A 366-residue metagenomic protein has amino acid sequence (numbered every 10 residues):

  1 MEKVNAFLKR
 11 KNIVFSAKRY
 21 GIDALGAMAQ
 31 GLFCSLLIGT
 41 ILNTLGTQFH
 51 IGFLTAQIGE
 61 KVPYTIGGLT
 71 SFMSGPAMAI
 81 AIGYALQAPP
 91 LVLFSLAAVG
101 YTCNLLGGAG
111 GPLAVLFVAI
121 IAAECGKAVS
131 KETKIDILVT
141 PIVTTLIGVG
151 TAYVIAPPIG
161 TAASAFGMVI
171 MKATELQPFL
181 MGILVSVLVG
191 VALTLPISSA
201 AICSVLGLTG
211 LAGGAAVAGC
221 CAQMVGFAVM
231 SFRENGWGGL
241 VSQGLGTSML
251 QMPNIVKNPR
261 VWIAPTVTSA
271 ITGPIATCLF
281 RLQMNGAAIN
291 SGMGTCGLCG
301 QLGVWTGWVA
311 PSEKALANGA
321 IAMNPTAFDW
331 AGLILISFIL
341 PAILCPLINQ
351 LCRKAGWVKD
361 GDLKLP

Functional and structural regions predicted by a protein language model:
E2-P366: Pore-lining transmembrane helices
